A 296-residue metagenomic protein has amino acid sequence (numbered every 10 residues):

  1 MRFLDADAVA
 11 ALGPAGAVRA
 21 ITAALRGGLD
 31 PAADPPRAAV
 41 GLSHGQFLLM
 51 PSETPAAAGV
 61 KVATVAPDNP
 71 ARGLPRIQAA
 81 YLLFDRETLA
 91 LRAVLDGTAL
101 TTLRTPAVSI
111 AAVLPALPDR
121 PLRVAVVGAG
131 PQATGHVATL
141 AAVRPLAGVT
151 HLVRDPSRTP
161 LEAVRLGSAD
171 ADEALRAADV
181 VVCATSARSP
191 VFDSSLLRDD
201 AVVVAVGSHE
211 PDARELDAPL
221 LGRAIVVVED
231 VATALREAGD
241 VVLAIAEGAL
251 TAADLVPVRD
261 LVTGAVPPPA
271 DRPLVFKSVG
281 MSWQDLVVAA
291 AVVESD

Functional and structural regions predicted by a protein language model:
M1-T102, I110, R120, L286 (+1 more regions): N-terminal ligand-binding/catalytic initiation module
A116-R123, P145, R198-D199: Short helix-loop-beta connector
G128-G130: Glycine-rich Rossmann-fold phosphate-binding loop(s) that bind the pyrophosphate of adenine dinucleotide cofactors
A133-T134: N-terminal Rossmann-fold NAD(P) dinucleotide-binding loop
V143-E162: NAD(P)-binding Rossmann-fold cofactor-contacting core
D172, V180, S186-V202, L216-A218: Rossmann-fold NAD(P) dinucleotide-binding segment
T185-A187, G207-S208: Short glycine-/small-residue-rich Rossmann-like dinucleotide-binding loops
V206-A265: Rossmann-fold NAD(P)-binding glycine/threonine-rich loop
